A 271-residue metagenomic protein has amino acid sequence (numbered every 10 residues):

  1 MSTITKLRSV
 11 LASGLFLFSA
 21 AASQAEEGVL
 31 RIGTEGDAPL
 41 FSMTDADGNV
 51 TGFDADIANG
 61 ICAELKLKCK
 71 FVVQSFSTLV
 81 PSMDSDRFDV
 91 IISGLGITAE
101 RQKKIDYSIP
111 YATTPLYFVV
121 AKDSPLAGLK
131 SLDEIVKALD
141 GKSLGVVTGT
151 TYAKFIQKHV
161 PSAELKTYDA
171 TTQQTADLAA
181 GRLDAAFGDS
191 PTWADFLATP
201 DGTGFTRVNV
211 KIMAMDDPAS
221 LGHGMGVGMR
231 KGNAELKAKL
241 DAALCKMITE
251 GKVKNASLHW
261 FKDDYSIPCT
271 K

Functional and structural regions predicted by a protein language model:
A25-L95, K103, H259-D263: Extracytoplasmic small-molecule ligand-binding "clamshell" domains of the periplasmic binding protein/Venus flytrap
G36, T113-Y117, D201-D241, D263-K271: Periplasmic-binding protein-like
T44, A58-L67, D133-A138, G149-A170 (+3 more regions): Ligand-binding cleft/hinge of the Venus flytrap
A55-D56, F71-P81, S131, K166-A180: Short helix-initiation/N-cap motifs at beta->coil->alpha
K66-K68, S85-S93, K142-S143, P161 (+2 more regions): Alpha-to-beta junction loops
K68, E134, V147, T151-V160 (+3 more regions): Ligand-binding clefts/hinges and TM-proximal coupling segments of bilobed small-molecule sensing domains
S77-P81, G94-K103, K158, D184-L221: A ligand-binding cleft/hinge motif common to bilobed small-molecule-binding domains
A121-S143: Flexible hinge/capping segments at coil-to-helix
